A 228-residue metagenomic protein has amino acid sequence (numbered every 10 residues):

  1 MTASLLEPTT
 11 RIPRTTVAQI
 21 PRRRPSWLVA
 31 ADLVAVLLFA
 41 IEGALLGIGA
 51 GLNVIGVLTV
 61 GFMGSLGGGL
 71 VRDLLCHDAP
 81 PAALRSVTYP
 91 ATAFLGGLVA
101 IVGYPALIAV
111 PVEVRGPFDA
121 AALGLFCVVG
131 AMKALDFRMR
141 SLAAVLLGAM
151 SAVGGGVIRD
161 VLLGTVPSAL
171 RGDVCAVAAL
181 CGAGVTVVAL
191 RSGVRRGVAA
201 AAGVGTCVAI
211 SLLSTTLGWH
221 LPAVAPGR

Functional and structural regions predicted by a protein language model:
T2-S141, G164-R228: Alpha-helical transmembrane segments and their membrane-interface boundaries that form or gate the permeation pathway
G155-T165: Membrane-helix boundary/interface segments in integral membrane proteins
